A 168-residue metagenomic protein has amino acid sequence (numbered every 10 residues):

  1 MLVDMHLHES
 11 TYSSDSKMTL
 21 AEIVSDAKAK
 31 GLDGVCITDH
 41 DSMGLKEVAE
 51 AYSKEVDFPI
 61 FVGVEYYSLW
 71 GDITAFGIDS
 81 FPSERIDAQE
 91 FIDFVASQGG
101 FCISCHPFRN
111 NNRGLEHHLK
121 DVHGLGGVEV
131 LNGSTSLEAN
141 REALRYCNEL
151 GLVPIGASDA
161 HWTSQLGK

Functional and structural regions predicted by a protein language model:
M1-E9, S13, T19-D26, E47-V48 (+5 more regions): Charged catalytic cores and adjacent phosphate/nucleic-acid-binding surfaces used for phosphate/nucleic-acid chemistry
D4, V24-D41, F101-I103: Divalent metal-dependent hydrolysis catalytic cores, especially in the metallo-beta-lactamase
L32-D33, D57-P59, A96-F101: Loop/turn elements at helix/coil->beta-strand transitions in domains of secreted/extracellular proteins
D39, M43-G44, Y52: Glycine-rich, proline-tolerant flexible connector loops at the mouths of alpha/beta enzymes
H40, P107, G133: Flexible loop residues that form catalytic and substrate-binding hotspots at small-molecule/glycan-binding clefts
P82, I86, E90-A96, G100: Core dinuclear metal-dependent hydrolase active-site scaffold
I103-N111: Aromatic-lined carbohydrate-recognition surfaces of secreted/lumenal glycan-active proteins
